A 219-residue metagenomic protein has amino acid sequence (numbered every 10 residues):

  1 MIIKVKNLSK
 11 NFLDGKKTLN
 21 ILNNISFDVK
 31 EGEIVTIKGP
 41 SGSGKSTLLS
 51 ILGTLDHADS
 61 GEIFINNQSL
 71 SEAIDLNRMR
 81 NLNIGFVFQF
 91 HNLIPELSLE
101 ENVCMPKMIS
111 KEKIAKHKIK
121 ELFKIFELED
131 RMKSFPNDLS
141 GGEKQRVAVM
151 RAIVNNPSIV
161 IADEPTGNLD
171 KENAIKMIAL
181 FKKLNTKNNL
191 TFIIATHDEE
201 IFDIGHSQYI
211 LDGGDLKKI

Functional and structural regions predicted by a protein language model:
G53: Helix-to-loop junction immediately C-terminal to a conserved catalytic motif
G61-E72: Conserved ABC transporter NBD signature motif
L70-G85: ABC ATPase NBD coupling module
L97-C104: Short coil-to-helix segment of the ABC ATPase nucleotide-binding domain corresponding to the Q-loop/switch region
F135-Q145: Conserved ABC ATPase signature
V154-S158: A short, proline-enriched helix->beta-strand linker immediately N-terminal to the Walker B motif in ABC-type P-loop
V160-D163: Catalytic Walker B motif of ABC-type/P-loop ATPase nucleotide-binding domains
